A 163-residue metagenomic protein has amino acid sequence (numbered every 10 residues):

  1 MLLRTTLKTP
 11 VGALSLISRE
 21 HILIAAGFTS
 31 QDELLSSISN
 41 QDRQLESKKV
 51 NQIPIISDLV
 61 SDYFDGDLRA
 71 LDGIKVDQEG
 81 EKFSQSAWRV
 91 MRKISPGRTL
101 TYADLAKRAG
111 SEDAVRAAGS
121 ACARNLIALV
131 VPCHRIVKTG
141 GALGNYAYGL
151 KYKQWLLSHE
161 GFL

Functional and structural regions predicted by a protein language model:
M1-D113, H159-L163: Basic nucleic-acid-binding alpha-helical/helix-turn surface characteristic of O6-alkylguanine DNA
D113-N125: Regulatory, non-catalytic segments
V130: Major-groove DNA-recognition helix of helix-turn-helix-type DNA-binding domains
C133: Short cysteine clusters
T139-L163: …primarily DNA-binding HTH/wHTH and HhH modules…
